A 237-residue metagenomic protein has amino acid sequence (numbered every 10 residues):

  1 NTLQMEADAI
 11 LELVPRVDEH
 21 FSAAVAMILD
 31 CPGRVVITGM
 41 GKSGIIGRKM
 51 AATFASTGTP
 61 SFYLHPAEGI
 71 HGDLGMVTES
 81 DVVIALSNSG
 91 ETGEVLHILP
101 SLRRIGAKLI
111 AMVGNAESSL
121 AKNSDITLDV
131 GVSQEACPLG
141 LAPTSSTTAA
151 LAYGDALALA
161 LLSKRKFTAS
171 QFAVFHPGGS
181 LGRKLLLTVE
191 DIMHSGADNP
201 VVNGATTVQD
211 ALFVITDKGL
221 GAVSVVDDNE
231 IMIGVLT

Functional and structural regions predicted by a protein language model:
N1-D30: An N-terminal, well-structured beta->alpha segment
E6, G39, I84, L157 (+3 more regions): Terminal peptide-recognition signature
H20-A24, G69-D73, D210-A211: Short acidic active-site motifs
H20-F21, F167-F172, V225-D228: Flexible, glycine/charged-enriched surface loops at secondary-structure junctions
L29, G33-M40, G44-A152, A158-L161: Glycine-rich phosphate-binding loops that contact phosphosugars or nucleotide phosphates
K122, A136, S163-H194: Internal, active-site/partner-interface "lid" segment
R183-V214, L220, V225-D227, M232-I233: Bateman/CBS regulatory modules and CBS-like beta-alpha motifs in cytosolic regions of diverse proteins
